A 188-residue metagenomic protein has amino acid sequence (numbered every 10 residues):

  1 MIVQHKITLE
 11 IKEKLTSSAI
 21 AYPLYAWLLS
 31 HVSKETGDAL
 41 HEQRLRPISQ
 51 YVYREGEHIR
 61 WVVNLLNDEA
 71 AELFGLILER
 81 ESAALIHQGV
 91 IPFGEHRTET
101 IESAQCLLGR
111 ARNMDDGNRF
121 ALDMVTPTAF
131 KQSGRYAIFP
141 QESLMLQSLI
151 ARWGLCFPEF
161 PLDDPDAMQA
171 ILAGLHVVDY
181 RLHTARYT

Functional and structural regions predicted by a protein language model:
M1-T188: RNA-interacting cores
